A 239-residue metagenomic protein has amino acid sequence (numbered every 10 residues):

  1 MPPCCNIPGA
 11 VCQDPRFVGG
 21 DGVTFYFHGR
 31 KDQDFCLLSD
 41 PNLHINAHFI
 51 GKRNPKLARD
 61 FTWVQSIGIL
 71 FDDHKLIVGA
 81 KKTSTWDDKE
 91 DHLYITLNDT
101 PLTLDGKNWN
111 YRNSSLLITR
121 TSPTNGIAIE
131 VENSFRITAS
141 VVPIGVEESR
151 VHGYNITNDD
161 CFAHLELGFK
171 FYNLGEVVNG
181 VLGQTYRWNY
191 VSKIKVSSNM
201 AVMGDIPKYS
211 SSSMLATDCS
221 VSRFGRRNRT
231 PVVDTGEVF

Functional and structural regions predicted by a protein language model:
P2-F239: Von Willebrand factor type D
